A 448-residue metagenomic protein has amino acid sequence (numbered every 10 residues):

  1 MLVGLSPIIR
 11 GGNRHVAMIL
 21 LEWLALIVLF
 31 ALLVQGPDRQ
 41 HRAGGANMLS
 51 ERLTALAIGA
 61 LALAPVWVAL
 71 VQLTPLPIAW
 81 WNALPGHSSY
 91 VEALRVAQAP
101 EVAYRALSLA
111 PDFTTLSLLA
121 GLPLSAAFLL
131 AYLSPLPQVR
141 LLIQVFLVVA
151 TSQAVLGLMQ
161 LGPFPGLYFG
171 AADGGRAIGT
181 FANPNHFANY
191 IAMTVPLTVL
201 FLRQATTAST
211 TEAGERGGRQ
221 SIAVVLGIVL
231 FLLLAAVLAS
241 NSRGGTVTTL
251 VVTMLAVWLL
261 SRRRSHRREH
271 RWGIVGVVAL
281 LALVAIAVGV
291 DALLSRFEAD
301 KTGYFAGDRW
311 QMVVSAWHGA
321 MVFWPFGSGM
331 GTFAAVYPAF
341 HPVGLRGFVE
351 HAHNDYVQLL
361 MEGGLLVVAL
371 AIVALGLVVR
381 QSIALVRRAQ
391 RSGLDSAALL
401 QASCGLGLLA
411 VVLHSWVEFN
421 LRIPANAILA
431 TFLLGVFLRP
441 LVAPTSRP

Functional and structural regions predicted by a protein language model:
M1-G11, F30-P123, L283-A285: N-terminal hydrophobic segments of proteins, predominantly signal-anchor/transmembrane helices of inner/organellar
M1-I9, I19-A31, V66, Q98 (+4 more regions): Alpha-helical transmembrane segments of multi-pass inner-membrane proteins
V68-A69, L73-A93, M159-Y168, I178 (+2 more regions): Aromatic-rich transmembrane-lumenal/periplasmic boundary elements in polytopic membrane proteins
Q72, N183, W310-E350, Y356 (+1 more regions): TM-adjacent membrane-interface loops and short helices in multi-pass inner/ER membrane proteins
A126, N354-D355: Transmembrane beta-barrel architecture of outer-membrane proteins
F169-D173, G227, F305-D308, M312 (+3 more regions): Juxtamembrane loop-helix boundary motifs flanking transmembrane segments in multi-pass membrane proteins
F181-A182, H186, Y304, E350-H351: Flexible gly/pro/ser-rich segments immediately N-terminal to CXXCH heme-c attachment motifs in exported/periplasmic
P444-P448: Short, charged juxtamembrane terminal tails flanking transmembrane helices
